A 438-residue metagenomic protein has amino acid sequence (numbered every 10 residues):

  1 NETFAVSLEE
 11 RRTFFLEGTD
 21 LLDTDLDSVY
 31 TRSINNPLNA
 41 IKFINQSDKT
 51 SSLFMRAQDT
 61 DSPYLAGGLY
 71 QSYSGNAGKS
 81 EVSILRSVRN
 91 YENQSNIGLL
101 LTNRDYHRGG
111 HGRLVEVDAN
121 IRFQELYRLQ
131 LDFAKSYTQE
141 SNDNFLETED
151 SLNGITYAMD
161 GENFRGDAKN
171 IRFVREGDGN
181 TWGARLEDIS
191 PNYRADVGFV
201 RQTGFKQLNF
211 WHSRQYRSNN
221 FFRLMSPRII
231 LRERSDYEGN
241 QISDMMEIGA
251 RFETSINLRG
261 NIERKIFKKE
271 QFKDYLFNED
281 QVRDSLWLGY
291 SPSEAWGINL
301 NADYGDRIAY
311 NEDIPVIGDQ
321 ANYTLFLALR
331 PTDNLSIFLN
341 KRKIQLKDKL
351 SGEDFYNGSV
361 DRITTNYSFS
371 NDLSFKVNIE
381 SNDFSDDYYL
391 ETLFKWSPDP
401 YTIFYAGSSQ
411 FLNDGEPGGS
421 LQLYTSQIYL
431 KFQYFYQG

Functional and structural regions predicted by a protein language model:
N1-N45, S51-F54: Residues that cap or anchor secondary-structure elements
D23-L26, L69, G154: Short Pro/Gly-enriched beta-strand edge/turn motifs at strand-loop
T24, S95-L99, N371-K376: Short, surface-exposed connector motifs at secondary-structure boundaries
T31, Q71-G78, R104-G110, D118 (+6 more regions): Alpha-helix capping and helix-loop boundary segments enriched in small/acidic/polar residues
S33-D118: A conserved hydrophobic secondary-structure block that centers on an alpha-helix together with its immediately flanking
N36-L38, F133-G438: Exposed, low-structure sequence patches enriched in small/polar residues
Q46-D48, A57-D59, E92, T102-R104 (+6 more regions): An acidic- and aromatic-residue-enriched active-site/binding cleft used to recognize and process polar
S83, S95-L99, R113-A119, F123 (+4 more regions): Extended, hydrophobic alpha-helical segments in both membrane/secreted and soluble proteins
